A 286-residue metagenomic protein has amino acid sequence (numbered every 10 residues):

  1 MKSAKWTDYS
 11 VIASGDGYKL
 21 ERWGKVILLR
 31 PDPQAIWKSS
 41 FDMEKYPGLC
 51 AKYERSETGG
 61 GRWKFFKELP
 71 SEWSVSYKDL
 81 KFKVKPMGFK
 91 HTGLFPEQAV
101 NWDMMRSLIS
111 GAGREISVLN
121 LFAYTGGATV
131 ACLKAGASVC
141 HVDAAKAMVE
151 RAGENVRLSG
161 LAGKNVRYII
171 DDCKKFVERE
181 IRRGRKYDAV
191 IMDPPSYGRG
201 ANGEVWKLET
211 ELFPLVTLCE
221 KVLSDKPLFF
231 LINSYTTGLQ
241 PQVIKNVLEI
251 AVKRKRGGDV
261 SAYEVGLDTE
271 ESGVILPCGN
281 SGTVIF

Functional and structural regions predicted by a protein language model:
K5-E21, L28-P96, D103: Non-catalytic substrate-recognition/targeting regions of SAM-dependent transferases
P96-G113: Conserved alpha-helix/loop element of class I SAM-dependent methyltransferases that forms part of the SAM/SAH-binding
G113-Y124: Conserved class I S-adenosyl-L-methionine
T125-A137: Conserved SAM-binding loop of SAM-dependent methyltransferases across substrates and taxa, primarily the Class I
S138-D143: Conserved SAM-binding motif I beta-strand of class I
A145-I191: S-adenosyl-L-methionine
C173-K253: S-adenosylmethionine
P227-F286: C-terminal catalytic and target-recognition region of SAM-dependent MTase-like enzymes, primarily methyltransferases
